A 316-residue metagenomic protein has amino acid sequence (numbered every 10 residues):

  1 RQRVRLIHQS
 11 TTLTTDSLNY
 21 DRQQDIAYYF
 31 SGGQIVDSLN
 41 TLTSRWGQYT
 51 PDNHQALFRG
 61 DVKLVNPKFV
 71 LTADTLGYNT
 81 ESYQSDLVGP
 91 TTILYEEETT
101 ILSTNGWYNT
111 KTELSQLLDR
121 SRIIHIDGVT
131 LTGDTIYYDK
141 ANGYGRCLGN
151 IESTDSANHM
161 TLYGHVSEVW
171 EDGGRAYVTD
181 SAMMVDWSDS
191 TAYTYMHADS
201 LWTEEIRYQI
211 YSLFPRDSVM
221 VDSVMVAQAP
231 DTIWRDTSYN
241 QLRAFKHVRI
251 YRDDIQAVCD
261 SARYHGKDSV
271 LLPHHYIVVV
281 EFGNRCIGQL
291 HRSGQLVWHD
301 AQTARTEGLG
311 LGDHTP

Functional and structural regions predicted by a protein language model:
R1-P316: Structural signature for solvent-exposed beta-strand/loop edge elements and short helix-capping sites, enriched
